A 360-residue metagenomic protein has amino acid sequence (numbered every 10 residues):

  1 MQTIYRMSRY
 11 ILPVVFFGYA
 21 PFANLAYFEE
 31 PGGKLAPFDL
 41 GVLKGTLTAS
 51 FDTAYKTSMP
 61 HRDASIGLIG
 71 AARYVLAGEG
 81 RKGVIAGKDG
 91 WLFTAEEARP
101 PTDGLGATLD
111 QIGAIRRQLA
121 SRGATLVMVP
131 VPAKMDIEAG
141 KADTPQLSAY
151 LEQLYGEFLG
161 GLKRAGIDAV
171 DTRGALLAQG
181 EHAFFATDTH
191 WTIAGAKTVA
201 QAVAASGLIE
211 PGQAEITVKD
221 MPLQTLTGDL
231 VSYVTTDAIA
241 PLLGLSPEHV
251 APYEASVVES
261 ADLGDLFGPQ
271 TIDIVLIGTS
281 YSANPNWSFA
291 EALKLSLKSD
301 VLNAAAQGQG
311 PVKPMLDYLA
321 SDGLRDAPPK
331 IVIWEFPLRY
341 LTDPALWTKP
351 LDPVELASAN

Functional and structural regions predicted by a protein language model:
M1-N360: Extracellular glycan-modifying ectodomains
